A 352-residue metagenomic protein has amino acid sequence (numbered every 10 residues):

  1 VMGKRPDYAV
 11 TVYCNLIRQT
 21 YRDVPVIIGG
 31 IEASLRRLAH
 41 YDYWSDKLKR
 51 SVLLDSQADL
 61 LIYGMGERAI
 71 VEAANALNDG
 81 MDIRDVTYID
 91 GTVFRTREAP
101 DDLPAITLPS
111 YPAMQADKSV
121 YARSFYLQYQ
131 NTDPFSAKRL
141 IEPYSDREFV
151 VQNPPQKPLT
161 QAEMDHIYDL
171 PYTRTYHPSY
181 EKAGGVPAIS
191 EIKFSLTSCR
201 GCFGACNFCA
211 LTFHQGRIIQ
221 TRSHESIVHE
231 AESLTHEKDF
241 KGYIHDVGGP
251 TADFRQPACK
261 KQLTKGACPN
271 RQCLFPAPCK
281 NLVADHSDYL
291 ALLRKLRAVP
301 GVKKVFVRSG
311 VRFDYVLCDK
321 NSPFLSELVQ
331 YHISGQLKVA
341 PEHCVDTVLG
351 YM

Functional and structural regions predicted by a protein language model:
V1-S145: Glycine-rich beta-alpha loop elements in corrinoid/cobalamin-binding modules across cobalamin-dependent enzymes
G3, Y63, N153-K157, I192-C199 (+4 more regions): Hydrophobic alpha-helical scaffolding
V10-R18, A74, M164, A231 (+2 more regions): Generic structural signal for well-ordered alpha-helices, preferentially at hydrophobic/aromatic core positions
V24, S233-M352: Conserved SAM/AdoMet-binding glycine-rich loop
D59, I167, C202, I227 (+1 more regions): Conserved, mostly hydrophobic/aromatic
A122-S195: N-terminal [4Fe-4S]-dependent radical SAM core
A183-A210, Y243, Q336: N-terminal pre-triad scaffold of radical SAM enzymes
Q215-F240: Conserved alpha-helical substructure of the radical SAM core
